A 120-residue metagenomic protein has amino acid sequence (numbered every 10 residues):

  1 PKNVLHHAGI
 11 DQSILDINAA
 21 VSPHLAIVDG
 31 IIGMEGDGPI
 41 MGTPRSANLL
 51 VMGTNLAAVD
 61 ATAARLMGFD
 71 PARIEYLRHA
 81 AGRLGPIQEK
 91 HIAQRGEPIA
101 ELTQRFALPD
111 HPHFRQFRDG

Functional and structural regions predicted by a protein language model:
P1-G120: Extended, low-polarity segments enriched in aliphatic/aromatic residues
